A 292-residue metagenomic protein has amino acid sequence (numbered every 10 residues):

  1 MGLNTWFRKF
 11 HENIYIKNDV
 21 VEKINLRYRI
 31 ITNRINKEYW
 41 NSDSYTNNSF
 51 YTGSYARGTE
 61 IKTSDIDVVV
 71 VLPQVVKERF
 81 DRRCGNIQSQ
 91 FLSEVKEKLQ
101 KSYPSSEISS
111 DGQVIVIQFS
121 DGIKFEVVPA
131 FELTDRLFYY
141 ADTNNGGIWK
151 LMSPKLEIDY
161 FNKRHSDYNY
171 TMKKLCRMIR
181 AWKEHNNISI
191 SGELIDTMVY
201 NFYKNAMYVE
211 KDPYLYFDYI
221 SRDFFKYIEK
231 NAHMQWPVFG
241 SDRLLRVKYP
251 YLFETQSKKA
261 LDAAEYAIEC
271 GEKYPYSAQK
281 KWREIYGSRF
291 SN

Functional and structural regions predicted by a protein language model:
M1-T63, V76-N86: N-terminal regions immediately upstream of nucleotidyltransferase
N18, F50, N86-L137: Conserved catalytic core of two-metal-ion nucleotidyltransferases
K23, R27, I31, C84-F91 (+4 more regions): Short amphipathic alpha-helical segments
Y28, T32-N36, L92-Q100, C176 (+2 more regions): Generic solvent-exposed, charged/amphipathic alpha-helical segments that serve as macromolecular interface scaffolds
V69-Q74: Short loop/turn segments at strand-loop or loop-helix junctions that form parts of catalytic or ligand-binding pockets
R79-S89, A130, T134-N144, F217-F225: Helical (often loop-to-helix) elements that flank the catalytic cores of nucleotide-handling enzymes
E107, S120-A181: Glycine- and acidic-residue-rich phosphate-binding/metal-coordinating active-site segment common to enzymes that handle
T171-N292: Conserved nucleotidyltransferase catalytic core and NTase-mimicking acidic/glycine-rich helix/loop elements in nucleic
